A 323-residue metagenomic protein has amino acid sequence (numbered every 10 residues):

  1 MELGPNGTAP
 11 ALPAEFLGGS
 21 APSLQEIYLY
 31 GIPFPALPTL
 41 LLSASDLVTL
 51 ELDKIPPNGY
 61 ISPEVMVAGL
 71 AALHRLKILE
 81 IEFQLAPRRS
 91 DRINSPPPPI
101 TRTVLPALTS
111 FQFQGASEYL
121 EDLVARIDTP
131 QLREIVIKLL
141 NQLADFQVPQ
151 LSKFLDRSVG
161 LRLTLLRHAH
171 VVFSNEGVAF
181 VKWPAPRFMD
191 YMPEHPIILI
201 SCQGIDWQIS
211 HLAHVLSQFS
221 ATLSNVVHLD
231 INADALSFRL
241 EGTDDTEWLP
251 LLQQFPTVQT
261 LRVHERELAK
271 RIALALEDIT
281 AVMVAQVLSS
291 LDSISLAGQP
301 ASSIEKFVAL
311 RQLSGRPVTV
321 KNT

Functional and structural regions predicted by a protein language model:
M1-T323: Leucine-rich repeat
